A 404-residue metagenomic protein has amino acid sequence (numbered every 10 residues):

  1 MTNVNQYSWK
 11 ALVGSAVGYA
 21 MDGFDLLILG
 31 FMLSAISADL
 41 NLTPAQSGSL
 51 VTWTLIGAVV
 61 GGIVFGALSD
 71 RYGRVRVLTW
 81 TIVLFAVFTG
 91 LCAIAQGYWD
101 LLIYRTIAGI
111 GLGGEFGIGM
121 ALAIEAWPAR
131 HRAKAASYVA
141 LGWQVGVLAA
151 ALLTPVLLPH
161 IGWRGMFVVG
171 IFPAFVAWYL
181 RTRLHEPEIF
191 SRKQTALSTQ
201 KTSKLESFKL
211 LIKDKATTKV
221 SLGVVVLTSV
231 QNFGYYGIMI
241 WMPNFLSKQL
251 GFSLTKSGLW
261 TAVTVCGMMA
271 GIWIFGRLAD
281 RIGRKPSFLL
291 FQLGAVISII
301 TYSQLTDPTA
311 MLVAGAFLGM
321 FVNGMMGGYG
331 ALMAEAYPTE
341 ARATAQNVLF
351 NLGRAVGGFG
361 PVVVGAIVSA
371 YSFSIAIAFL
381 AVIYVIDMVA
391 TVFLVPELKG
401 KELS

Functional and structural regions predicted by a protein language model:
M1-F24: Cytosolic juxtamembrane N-terminal segment immediately preceding the first transmembrane helix of multi-pass
I36-S37, L68-S69, L153-H160, L246-S247 (+2 more regions): Interfacial helix-cap and linker-helix signal at transmembrane-aqueous boundaries of multi-pass secondary transporters
N41, G73, I94-D100, P128 (+3 more regions): Helix-breaking motifs and short loop linkers at transmembrane-helix boundaries and internal kinks in secondary membrane
V60-Q96, I282: Conserved MFS/SLC helix-loop-helix module at the cytosolic interface between two early adjacent transmembrane helices
Y104-L141: Cytoplasmic helix-loop-helix junction between adjacent transmembrane helices in 12-TM secondary transporters
V139, W143-T182: Helix-loop-helix hairpin linking two adjacent transmembrane segments in secondary transporters
K215-M269: Extracytoplasmic gate region of multi-pass secondary transporters
A279-Y329: C-terminal transmembrane helical hairpin of 12-TM major facilitator-type secondary transporters
